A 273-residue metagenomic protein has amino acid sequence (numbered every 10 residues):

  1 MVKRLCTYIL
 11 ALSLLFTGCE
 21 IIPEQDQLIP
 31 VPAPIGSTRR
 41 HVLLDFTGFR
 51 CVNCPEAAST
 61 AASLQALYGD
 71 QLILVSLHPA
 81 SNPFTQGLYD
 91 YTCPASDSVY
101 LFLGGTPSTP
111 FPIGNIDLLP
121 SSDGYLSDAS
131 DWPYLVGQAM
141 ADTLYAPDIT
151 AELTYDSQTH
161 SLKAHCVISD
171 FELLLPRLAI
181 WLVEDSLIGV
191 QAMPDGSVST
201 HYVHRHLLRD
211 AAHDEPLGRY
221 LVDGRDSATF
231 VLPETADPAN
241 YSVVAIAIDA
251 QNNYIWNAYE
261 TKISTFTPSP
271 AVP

Functional and structural regions predicted by a protein language model:
M1-C19: Sec-dependent bacterial lipoprotein signal peptides
S13-V42, T267-P273: Bacterial Sec-dependent N-terminal signal peptides
L14, F46-F49, P107: Disulfide-bonded cysteine motifs in exported proteins
I21, N53-E56, G114: Disulfide-rich extracellular modules and peptides
P32-A80: Local sequence-structure signature of Cys/Sec-based thiol-disulfide redox active-site neighborhoods
S76-P273: Short, conserved sequence motifs used for protein processing/export or organelle targeting and for catalysis
